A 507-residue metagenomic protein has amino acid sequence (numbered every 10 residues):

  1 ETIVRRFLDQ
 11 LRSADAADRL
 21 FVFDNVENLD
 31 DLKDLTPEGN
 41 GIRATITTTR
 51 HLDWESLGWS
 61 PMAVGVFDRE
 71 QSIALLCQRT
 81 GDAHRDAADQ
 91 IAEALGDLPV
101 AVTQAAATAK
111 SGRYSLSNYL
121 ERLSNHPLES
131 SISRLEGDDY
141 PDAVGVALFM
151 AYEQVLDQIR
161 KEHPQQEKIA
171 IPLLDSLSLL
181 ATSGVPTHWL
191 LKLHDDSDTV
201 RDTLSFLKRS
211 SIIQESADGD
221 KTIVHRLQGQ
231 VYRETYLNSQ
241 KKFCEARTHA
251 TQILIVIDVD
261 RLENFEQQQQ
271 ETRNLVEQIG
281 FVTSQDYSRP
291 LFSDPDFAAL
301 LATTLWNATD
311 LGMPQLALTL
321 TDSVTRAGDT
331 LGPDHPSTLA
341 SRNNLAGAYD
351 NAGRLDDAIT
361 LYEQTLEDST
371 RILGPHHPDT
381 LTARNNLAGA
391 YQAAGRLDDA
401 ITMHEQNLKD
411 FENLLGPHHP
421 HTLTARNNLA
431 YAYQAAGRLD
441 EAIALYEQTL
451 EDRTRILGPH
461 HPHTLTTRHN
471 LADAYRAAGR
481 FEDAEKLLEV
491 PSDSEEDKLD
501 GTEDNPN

Functional and structural regions predicted by a protein language model:
E1-T325, R342, R354, D483 (+2 more regions): Aliphatic-rich helical/repeat scaffold segments used for oligomerization and domain docking
Q269, L291-D294, L331-L339, L373-L381 (+3 more regions): Helix N-cap/loop-to-helix boundary motif
V282-Q285, N307, R326-T330, D368-I372 (+3 more regions): Residue position in alpha-helical solenoids
A299-D310, P336-N351, P378-A393, P420-A435 (+1 more regions): Conserved alpha-helical positions within TPR/SEL1-like repeat arrays
R468-L499, D504-N507: Leucine-rich solenoid repeat scaffolds
